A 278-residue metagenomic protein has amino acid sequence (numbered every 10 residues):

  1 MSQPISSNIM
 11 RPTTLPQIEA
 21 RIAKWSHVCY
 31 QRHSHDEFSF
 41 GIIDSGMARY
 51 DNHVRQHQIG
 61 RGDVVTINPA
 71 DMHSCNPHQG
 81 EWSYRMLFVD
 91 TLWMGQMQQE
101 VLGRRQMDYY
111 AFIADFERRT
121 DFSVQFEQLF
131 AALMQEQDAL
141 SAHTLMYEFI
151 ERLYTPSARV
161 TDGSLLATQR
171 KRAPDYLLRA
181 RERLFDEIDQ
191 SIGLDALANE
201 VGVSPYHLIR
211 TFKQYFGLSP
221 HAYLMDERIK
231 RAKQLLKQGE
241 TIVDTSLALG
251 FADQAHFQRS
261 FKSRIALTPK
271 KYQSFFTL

Functional and structural regions predicted by a protein language model:
S2-M107, Q135-D138: N-terminal regulatory/effector-sensing and dimerization cores that precede helix-turn-helix DNA-binding domains
M97, F149-S157, F212, L236: Hydrophobic recognition helices of helix-based DNA-binding modules
L102-L165: Amphipathic alpha-helical segments enriched in hydrophobic/aromatic residues interleaved with Lys/Arg
Q135, Q190, Q238-G239: Flexible coil/turn residues that form the inter-helical turn or adjacent wing/linker of helix-turn-helix
T168: Extracytoplasmic/periplasmic copper-protein system
R179, R183-F185, Q190-E227, S246-F275: Basic/polar phosphate-binding segments, predominantly the helix-turn-helix DNA-binding elements of transcriptional
